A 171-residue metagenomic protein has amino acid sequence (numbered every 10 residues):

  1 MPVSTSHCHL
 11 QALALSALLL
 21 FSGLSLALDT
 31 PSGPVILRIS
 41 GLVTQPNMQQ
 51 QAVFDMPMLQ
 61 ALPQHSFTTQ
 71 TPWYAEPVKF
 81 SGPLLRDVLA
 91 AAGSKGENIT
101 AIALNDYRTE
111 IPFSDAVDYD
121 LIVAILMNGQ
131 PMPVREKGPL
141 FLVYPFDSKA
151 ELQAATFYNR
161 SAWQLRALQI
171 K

Functional and structural regions predicted by a protein language model:
P2-A14: Bacterial N-terminal signal peptides that target proteins for export
P2-V3, L28-P83, D87-K171: N-terminal intrinsically disordered, low-complexity segments enriched in P/E/S/T
L15-L19: Hydrophobic helical h-region of N-terminal Sec-dependent signal peptides in bacterial secretory/periplasmic proteins
S22-L24: N-terminal signal peptide c-region/cleavage motif recognized by signal peptidases
